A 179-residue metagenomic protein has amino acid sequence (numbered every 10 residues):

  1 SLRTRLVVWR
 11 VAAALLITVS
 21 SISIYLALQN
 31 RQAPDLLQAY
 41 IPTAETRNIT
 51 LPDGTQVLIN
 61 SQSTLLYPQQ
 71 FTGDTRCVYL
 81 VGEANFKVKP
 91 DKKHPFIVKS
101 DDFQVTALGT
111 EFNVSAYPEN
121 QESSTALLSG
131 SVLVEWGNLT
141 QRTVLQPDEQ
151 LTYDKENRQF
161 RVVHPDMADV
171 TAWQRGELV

Functional and structural regions predicted by a protein language model:
L2-V179: A residue-level detector for the "anchor" residue at the start of short, highly conserved motifs
